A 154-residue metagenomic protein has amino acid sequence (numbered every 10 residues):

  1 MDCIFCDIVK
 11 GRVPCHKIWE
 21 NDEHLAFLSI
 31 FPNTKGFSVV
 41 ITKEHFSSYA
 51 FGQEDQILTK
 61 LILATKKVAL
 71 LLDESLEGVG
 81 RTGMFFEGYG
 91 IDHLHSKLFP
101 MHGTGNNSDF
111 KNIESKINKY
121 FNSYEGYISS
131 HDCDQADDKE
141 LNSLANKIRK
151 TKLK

Functional and structural regions predicted by a protein language model:
M1-K154: HIT superfamily nucleotide-processing domains
